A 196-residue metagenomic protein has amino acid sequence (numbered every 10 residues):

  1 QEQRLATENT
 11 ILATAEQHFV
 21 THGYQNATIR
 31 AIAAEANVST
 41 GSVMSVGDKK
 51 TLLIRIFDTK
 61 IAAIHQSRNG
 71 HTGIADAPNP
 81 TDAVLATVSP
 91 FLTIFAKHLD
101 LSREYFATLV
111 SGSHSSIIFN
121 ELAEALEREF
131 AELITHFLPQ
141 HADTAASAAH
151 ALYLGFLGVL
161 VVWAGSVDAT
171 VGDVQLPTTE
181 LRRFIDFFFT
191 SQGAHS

Functional and structural regions predicted by a protein language model:
Q1-A6, Q17, A194-S196: N-terminal intrinsically disordered/low-complexity leader segments
R4, L12, L53, F57 (+4 more regions): Amphipathic, non-transmembrane alpha-helical scaffold segments
A6, T10, T14, H18-R55: Helix-turn-helix
R55, I94-N120, V161-S166: Amphipathic alpha-helical segments used for helix-helix packing
D58-T87: Amphipathic alpha-helical linker/stalk segments
H65-N69, D82, K97, H114-Q140 (+2 more regions): Amphipathic alpha-helical packing segments from all-alpha helical-bundle domains
T93, R128-H136, G158-S196: C-terminal peripheral helix-coil segments that are non-catalytic and often amphipathic
